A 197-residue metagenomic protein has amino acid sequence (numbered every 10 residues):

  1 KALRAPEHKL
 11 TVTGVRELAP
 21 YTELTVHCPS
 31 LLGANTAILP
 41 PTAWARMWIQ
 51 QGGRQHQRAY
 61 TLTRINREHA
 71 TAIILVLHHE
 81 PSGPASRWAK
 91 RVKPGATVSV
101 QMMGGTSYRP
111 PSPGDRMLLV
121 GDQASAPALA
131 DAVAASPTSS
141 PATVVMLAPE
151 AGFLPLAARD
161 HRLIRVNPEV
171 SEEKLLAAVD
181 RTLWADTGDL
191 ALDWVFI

Functional and structural regions predicted by a protein language model:
L3, K9-K90: Ferredoxin-reductase
A5, A19, C28, L39-P40 (+4 more regions): Intrinsic-disorder/low-complexity coil detector
H8, H56, P111-D115: Generic, low-specificity signal for short hydrophobic/alpha-helical stretches with a mild N-terminal bias, encompassing
P84-I197: FNR/FR-type flavoprotein reductase catalytic core
